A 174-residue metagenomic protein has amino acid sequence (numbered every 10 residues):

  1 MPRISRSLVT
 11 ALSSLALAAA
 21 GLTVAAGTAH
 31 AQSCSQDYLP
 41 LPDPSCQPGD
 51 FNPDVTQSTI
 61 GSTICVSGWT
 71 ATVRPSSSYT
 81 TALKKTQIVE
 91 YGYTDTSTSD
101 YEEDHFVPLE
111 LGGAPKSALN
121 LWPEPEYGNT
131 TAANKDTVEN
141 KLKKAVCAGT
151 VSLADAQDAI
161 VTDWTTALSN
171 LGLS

Functional and structural regions predicted by a protein language model:
P2-E102, E110-S174: Nuclease and nuclease-like effector domains acting on nucleic acids or nucleotide cofactors
